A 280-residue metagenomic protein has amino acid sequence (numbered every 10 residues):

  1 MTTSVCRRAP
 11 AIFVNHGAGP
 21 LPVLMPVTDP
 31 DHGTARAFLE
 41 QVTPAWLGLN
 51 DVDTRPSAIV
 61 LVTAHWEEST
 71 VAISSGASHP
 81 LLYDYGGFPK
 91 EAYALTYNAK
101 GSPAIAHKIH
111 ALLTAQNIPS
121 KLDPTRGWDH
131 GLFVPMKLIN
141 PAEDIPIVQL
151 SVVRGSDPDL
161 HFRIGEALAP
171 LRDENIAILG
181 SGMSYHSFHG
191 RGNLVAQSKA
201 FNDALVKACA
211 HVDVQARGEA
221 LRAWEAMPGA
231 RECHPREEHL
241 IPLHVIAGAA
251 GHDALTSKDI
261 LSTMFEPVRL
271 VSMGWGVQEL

Functional and structural regions predicted by a protein language model:
T2-Q116, S120: A short aromatic-anchored loop/beta-hairpin motif
S4, K108-A111, A115, P146 (+4 more regions): Surface-exposed, charge/polar-rich loops and edge strands
S4-V5, V52-D53, I139-E143, P170: Solvent-exposed alpha-helices and their adjacent loops that cap or buttress functional pockets in soluble metabolic
P10-N15, A58-T63, L150, L171-S184 (+1 more regions): Beta-strand elements within well-structured catalytic alpha/beta cores of enzymes that handle phosphate/sulfate esters
F13, D84-P89, P141-V148, R222: Short, basic/glycine-rich phosphate-binding loops at helix/coil junctions that contact nucleotide phosphates
A37-A45, D159-E174: Long, well-ordered alpha-helical scaffolding segments within enzyme catalytic domains, especially pronounced
A92-K100, S151-P158, A230: Flexible, glycine/proline-enriched loop segments at strand-loop-helix junctions that form or flank small-ligand binding
I105-F162: Internal, conserved structured core segments that host functional sites
